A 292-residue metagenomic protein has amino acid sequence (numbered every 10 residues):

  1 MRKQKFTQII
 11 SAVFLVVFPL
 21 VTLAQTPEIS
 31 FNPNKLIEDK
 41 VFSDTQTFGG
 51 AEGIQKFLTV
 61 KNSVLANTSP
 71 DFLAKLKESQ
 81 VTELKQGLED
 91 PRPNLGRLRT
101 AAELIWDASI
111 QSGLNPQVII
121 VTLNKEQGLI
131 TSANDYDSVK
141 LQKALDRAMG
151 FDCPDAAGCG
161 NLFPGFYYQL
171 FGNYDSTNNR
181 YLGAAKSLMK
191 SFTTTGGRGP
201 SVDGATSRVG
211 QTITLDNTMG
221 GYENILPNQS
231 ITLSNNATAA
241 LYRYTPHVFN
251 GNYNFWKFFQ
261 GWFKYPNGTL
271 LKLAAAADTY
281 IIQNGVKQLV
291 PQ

Functional and structural regions predicted by a protein language model:
M1-I10: Bacterial N-terminal signal peptides that target proteins for export
S11-T22: Bacterial N-terminal signal peptides
A24-E103: N-terminal export signals and maturation junctions of secreted/periplasmic proteins
Q25-G53, S63-V64, D152-L273, D278-T279: Non-catalytic cell-wall polysaccharide-engagement segments
L88-R92, L129-P164: Substrate-binding clefts and substrate-entry loops adjacent to catalytic sites of polymer-processing enzymes acting on
N94-A102, Q111-P116, L141-A144, C159-L170: Solvent-exposed, acidic/flexible segments
W106-I130, N173: Short, functionally critical alpha-helical segments immediately adjacent to catalytic or ligand/cofactor-binding
I281-Q292: Extended intrinsically disordered, low-complexity coil regions enriched in Ser, Thr, Gly, Ala and often Pro
